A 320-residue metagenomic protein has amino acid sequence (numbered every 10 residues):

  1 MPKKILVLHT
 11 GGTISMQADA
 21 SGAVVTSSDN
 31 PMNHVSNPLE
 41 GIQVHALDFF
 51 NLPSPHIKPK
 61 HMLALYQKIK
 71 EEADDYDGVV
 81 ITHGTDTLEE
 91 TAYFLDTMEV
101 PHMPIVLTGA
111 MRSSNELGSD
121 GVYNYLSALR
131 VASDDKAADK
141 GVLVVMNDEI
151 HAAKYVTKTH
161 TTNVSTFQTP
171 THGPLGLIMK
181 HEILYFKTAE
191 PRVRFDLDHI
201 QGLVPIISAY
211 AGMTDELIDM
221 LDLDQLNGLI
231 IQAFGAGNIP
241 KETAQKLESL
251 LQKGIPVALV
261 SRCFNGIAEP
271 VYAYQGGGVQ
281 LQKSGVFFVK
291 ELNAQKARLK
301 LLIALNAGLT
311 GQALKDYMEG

Functional and structural regions predicted by a protein language model:
M1-K70, Q245, N265, F288: ATP/NTP phosphate-donor binding region
P2, L8-G12, S28-P38, A152-I231 (+2 more regions): Accessory alpha-helical/coil subdomains and C-terminal extensions that flank or cap enzyme catalytic cores
L8-T10, I81-H83, V106-G109, L143-N147 (+3 more regions): Short beta-strand segments
G12-S15, G84-E89, E149-H151, G235-N238 (+1 more regions): Gly/Ser/Thr-rich loops at beta-strand to alpha-helix junctions that form or flank small-molecule/cofactor-binding
S21-D29, Y93-I105, G121-S127, K158-V164 (+1 more regions): A glycine- and small-aliphatic-rich helix-loop capping segment at beta-alpha/alpha-beta transitions that lines
G84-M103, I239-E248: Short Gly/Thr/Asp-enriched flexible loops that form oxyanion-binding sites at enzyme active sites
L107-I178: Internal gly/pro-rich beta-alpha loop/helix module that stabilizes soluble enzyme cofactors or their anionic handles
K241-G320: ATP/nucleoside-binding phosphotransfer catalytic cores, i.e., glycine-rich phosphate-binding loops
